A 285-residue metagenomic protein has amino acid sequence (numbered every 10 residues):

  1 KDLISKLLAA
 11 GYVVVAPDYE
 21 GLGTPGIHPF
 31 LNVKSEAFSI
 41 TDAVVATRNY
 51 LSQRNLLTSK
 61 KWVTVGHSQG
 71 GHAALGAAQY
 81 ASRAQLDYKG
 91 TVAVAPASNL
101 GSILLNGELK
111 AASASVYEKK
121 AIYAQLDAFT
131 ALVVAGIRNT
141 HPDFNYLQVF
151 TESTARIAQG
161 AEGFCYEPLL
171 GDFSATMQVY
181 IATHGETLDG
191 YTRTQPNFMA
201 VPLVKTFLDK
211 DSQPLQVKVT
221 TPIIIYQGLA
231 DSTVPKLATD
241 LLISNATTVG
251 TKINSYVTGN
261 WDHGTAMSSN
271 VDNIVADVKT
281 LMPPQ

Functional and structural regions predicted by a protein language model:
K1-F38: Cap/lid segment of the alpha/beta-hydrolase catalytic domain
A9-V15, T58-W62, L86-G90, V219-P222 (+1 more regions): Loop/turn elements at helix/coil->beta-strand transitions in domains of secreted/extracellular proteins
F30-Q53: Alpha/beta-hydrolase active-site loop
A46-Y117: Primarily recognizes the serine-hydrolase "nucleophile elbow" in alpha/beta-hydrolase and SGNH/GDSL folds
A97-Q216: Accessory cap/linker subdomain of secreted extracellular hydrolases
L100, L229-V234: Acidic catalytic loop of the alpha/beta-hydrolase fold
A200, V204-F207, T233, D240-Q285: C-terminal catalytic histidine-bearing segment of alpha/beta-hydrolase fold enzymes
V219, I224-D231: Short beta-strand/loop motif that positions the catalytic acidic residue of the alpha/beta-hydrolase fold
